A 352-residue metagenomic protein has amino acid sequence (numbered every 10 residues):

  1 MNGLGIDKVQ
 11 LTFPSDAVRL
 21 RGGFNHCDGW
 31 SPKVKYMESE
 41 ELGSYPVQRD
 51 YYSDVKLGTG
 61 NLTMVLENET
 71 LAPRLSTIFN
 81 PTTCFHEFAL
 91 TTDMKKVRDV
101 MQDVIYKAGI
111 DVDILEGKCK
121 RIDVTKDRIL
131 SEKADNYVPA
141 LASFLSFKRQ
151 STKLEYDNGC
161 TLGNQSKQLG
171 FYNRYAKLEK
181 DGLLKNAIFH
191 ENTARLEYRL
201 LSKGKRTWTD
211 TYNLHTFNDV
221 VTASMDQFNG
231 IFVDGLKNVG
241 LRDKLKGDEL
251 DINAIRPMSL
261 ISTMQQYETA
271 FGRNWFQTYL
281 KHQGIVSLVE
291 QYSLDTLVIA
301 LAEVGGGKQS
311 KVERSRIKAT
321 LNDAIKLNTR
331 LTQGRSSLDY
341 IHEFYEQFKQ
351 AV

Functional and structural regions predicted by a protein language model:
M1-G306, L327-V352: Structured, helix-rich domain cores that form ligand/interaction pockets
Q309-A319: Helix-turn-helix DNA-binding segment
A319-K326: Residue-level detection of the helix-turn-helix DNA-binding "recognition helix"
